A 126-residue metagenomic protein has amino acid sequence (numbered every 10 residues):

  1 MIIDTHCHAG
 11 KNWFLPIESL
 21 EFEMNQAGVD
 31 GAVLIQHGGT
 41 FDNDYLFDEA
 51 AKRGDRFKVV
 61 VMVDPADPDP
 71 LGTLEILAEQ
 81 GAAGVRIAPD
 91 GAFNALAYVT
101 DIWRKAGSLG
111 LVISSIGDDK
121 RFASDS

Functional and structural regions predicted by a protein language model:
M1-D48: An N-terminally biased module of ancient metal coordination in phosphate/nucleic-acid-related enzymes
M1-H6, N25, G81, I102 (+2 more regions): A generic "structured core" feature
F41-R121: Active-site gating/metal-coordination segments in enzymes
